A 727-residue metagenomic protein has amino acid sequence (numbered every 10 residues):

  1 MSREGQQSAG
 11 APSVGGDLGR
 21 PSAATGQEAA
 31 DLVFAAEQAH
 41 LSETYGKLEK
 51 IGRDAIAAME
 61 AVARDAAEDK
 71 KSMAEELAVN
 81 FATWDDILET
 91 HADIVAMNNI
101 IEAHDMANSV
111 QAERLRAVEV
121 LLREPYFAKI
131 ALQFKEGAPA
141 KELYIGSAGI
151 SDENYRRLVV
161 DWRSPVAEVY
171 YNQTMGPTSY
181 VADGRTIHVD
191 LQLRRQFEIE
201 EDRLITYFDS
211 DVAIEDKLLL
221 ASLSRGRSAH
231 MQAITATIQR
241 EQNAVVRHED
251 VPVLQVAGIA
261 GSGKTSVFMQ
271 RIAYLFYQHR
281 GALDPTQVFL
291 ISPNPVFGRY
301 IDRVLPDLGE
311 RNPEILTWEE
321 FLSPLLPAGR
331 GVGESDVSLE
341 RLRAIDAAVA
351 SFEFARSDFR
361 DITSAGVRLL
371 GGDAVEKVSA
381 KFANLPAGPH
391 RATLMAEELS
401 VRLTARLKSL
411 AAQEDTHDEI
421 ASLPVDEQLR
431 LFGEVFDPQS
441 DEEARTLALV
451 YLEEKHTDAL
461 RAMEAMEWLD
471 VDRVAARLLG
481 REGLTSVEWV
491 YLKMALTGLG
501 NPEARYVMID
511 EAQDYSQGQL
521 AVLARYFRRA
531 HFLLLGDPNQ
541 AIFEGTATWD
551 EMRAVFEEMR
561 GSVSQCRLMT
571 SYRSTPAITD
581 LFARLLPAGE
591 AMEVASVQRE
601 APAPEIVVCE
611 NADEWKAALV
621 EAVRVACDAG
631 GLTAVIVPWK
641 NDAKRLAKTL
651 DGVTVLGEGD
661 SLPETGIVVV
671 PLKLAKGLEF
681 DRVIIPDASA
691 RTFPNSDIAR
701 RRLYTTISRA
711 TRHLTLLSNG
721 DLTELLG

Functional and structural regions predicted by a protein language model:
M1-T235, Q239, N243-A244: Extended, charged low-complexity regulatory segments
S2-M59, A63-R64, I214, L219-A347 (+3 more regions): P-loop NTPase Walker
V14-S42, W162-E168, H390-F432, P587: An N-terminal domain-start capping segment
H91-V110, A244-A257, S262-S266, Q270-A273 (+3 more regions): Generic detector of solvent-exposed, compositionally biased contiguous segments
K129-A131, Q255, V267, L534 (+1 more regions): A structural signal for short, well-ordered beta-strand segments and their strand-loop junctions that often border
S224, S228, P389, I636: Conserved phosphate/pyrophosphate-binding and hydrolysis machinery centered on Walker-type P-loop NTPases, extending
F276-M508, D514-V522, A530, G545: Alpha-helical nucleic-acid-binding subdomain of P-loop helicases immediately C-terminal to the Walker A/P-loop
G281, T286, P295, R299 (+7 more regions): Conserved helicase motor core of SF1/SF2 NTP-dependent helicases
